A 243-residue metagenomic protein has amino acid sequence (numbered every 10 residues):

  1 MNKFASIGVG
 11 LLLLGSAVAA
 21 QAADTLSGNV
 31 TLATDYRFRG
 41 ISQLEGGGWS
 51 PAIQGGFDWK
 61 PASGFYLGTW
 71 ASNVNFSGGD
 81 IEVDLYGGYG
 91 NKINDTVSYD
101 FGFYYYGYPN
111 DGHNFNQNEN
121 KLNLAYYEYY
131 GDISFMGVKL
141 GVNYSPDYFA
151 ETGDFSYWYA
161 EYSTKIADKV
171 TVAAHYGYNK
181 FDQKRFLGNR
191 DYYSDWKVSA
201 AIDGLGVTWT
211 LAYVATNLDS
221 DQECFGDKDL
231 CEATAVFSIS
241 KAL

Functional and structural regions predicted by a protein language model:
M1-T25: Cleavable N-terminal export/targeting peptides
A22-N75: Short glycine/proline- and aromatic-enriched beta-strand/turn motifs that initiate or cap beta-hairpins
D24, G47-I53, G79-V83, N123-Y129 (+4 more regions): Residues that define the transmembrane beta-barrel architecture of outer-membrane proteins
L26, S63-T69, D95-F101, G137-V142 (+2 more regions): Repeated loop/turn-to-beta-strand initiation elements of outer-membrane beta-barrel proteins
V30-T34, T69-N73, F101-Y105, I133 (+3 more regions): Transmembrane beta-barrel strands of outer-membrane/channel proteins
W59-P61, Y89-N91, Y105, I133-F135 (+4 more regions): Residue-level signature of outer-membrane beta-barrel architecture
Q117-G188, Y213: Detector for outer-membrane/organellar transmembrane beta-barrel domains, recognizing the amphipathic beta-strand
M136, V198-T208, Y213, D229-L243: Outer-membrane beta-barrel "beta-signal"
